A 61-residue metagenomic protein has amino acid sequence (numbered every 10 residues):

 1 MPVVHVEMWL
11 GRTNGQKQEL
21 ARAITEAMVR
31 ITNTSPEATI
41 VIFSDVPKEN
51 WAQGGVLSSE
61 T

Functional and structural regions predicted by a protein language model:
P2-T61: A domain-level signal for the structural core that forms small-molecule/cofactor-binding pockets and catalytic centers
